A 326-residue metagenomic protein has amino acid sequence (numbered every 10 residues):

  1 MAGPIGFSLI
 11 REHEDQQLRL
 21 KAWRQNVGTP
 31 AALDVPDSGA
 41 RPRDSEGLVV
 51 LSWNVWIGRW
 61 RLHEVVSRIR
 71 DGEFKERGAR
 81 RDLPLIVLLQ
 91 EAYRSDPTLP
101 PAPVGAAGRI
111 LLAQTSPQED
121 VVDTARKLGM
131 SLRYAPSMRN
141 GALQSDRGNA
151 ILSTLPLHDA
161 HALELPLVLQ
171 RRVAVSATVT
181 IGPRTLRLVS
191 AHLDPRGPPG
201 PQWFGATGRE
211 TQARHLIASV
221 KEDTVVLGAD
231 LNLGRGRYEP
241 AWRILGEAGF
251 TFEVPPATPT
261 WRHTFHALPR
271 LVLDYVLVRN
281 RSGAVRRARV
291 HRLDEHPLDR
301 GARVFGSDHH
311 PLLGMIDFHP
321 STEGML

Functional and structural regions predicted by a protein language model:
M1-K127, Y134, R139-S145, P320-L326: N-terminal, active-site-proximal structural segment of metallo-dependent hydrolase catalytic domains
G3-P36, A162, V220-V225, L233-L326: Metal-dependent phosphoester-hydrolase catalytic domains
D37-L51, S145-N149, S153-D159, Q170-D194 (+1 more regions): Beta-strand-turn-beta hairpins that frame and shape the catalytic cleft of phosphate-ester-processing enzymes
W53-V55, E91-A92, L193, A229-L231 (+1 more regions): Active-site metal-binding loops of divalent metal-dependent hydrolases
I57, H161-P166, L193-T207: Surface-exposed cleft-lining segments at the edges of enzyme active sites
G58-W60, R94-P97, N140-Q144, R196-P199 (+3 more regions): Active-site environment of divalent metal-dependent phosphoester hydrolases
G129-L165: Catalytic-core segment of enzymes that process non-peptidic bonds
S176-V189, G205-G228, N232-L233, R237-E239: His/acidic metal-ligating clusters that form di-metal
